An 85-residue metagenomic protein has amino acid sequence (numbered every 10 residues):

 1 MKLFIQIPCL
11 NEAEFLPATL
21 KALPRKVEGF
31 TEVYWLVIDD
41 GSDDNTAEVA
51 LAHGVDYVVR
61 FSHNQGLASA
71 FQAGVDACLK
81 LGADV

Functional and structural regions predicted by a protein language model:
K2-F4, Y34: Cell-envelope/extracellular polymer assembly enzymes that use nucleotide-activated donors
I5, L23, G74: Residue-level signature of catalytic and energy-coupling elements of molecular machines, predominantly ATP/GTP-dependent
C9-L10, D40: Aromatic-flanked redox-active Cys/Sec active sites in thiol-based oxidoreductases, especially the WC-centered
E12-V27: Short, well-formed alpha-helical segments that are part of the catalytic scaffolds of diverse glycosyltransferases
E28-Y34: A generic structural motif
V33, D56, D84: Conserved acidic residues
D39-A47: A conserved acidic beta->alpha catalytic loop
A47-L81: Conserved donor nucleotide-binding strand/loop of the catalytic core
